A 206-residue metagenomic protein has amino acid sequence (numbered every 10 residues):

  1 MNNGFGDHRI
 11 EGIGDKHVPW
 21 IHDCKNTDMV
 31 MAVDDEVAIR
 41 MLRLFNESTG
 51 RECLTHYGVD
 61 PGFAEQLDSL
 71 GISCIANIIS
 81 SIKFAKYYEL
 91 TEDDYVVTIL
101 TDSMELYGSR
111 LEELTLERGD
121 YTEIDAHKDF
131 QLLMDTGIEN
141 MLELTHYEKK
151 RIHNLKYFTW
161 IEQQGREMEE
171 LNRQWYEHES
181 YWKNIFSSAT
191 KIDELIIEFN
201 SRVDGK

Functional and structural regions predicted by a protein language model:
M1-S69, R110-K206: Active-site/ligand-binding loops adjacent to catalytic centers
F5, V33-V37, A76, L100-E105: Glycine-rich beta-alpha junction loops
S69-N77: Phosphate/oxyanion-binding active-site loops and adjacent basic polyanion-contact surfaces
N77-A85: Buried hydrophobic packing segments
K86, D102-E105, E113: Short, well-ordered loop/turn and helix-capping segments at boundaries between secondary-structure elements and domains
K86-D93: Non-catalytic interaction/regulatory modules that flank or connect domains
E92, G108-L111: C-terminal helical "lid" subdomain and adjoining coupling/linker elements of P-loop NTPases
